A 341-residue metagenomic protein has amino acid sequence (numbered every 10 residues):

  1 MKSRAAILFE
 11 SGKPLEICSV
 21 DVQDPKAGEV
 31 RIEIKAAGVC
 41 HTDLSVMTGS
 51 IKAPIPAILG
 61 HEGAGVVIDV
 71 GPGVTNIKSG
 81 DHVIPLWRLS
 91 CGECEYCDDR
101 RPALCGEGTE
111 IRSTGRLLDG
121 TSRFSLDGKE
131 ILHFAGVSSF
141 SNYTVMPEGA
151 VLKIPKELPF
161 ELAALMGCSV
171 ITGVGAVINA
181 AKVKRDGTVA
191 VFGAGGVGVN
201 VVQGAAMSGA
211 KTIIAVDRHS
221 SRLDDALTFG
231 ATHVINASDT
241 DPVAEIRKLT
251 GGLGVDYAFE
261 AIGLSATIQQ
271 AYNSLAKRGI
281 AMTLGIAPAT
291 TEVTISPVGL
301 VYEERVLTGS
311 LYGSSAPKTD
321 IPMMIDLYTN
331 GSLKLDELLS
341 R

Functional and structural regions predicted by a protein language model:
K2, A244, K248, G252 (+1 more regions): C-terminal substrate-binding/catalytic core of Rossmann-like NAD(P)-dependent dehydrogenases/reductases
R4, E16, D21, E33 (+2 more regions): Residues located in well-ordered beta-strands
S11, H219, A287, G313: Residues in the short beta-alpha loop(s) of Rossmann-like NAD(P)-binding domains
D21-V22, I55-G60, L132-G136, N142-Y143: Short Gly/Pro-enriched turn/cap motifs at secondary-structure boundaries
Q23-A37, M47-D98, A103, I111 (+1 more regions): Glycine-rich beta-strand-centered segment in the early N-terminal region that forms part of a ligand/cofactor-binding
W87-G149: Cysteine-cluster motifs in flexible loop/terminal segments that predominantly coordinate metals
N142-Y143, G149-V151, P155-T240, A244: Mid-domain Rossmann-like dinucleotide-binding core that forms the NAD(H)/NADP(H) cofactor-binding site
A181-G187, V197, M207-S208, S220-V306: Glycine-rich cofactor phosphate-binding loops and adjacent beta1-alpha1 units of small-molecule cofactor enzyme domains
